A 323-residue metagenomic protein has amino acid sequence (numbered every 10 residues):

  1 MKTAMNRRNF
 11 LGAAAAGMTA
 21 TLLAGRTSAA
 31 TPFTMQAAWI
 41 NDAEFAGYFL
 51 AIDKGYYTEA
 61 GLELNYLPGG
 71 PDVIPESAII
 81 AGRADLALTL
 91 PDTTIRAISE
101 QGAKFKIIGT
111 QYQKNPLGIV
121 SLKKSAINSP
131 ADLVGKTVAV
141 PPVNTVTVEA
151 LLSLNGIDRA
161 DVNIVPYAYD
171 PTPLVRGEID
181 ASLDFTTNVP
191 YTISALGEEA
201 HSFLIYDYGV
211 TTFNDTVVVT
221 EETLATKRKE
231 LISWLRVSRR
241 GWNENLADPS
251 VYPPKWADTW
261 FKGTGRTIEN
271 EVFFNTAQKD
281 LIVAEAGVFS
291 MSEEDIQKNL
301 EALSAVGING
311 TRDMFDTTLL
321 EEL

Functional and structural regions predicted by a protein language model:
K2-G17: N-terminal secretory signal peptides and thylakoid transit peptides that target proteins across membranes
R7, S129-P130, E221: Structural motif detector for alpha-helix initiation sites
A24-G25: N-terminal signal peptide c-region/cleavage motif recognized by signal peptidases
A29-Y167, P171-R176, D180-D184, F203 (+1 more regions): Short, glycine-/small- and polar/acidic-enriched structural segments that line small-molecule recognition paths
R83, L88-P91, I98, T137 (+10 more regions): Sec/Tat-exported extracytoplasmic proteins
Y169-F261: Pocket-lining segment of extracytoplasmic ligand-binding domains
A225-V306: Secondary-structure end/capping motifs
I296-L323: Conserved C-terminal helix/tail region of periplasmic/extracytoplasmic solute-binding proteins
